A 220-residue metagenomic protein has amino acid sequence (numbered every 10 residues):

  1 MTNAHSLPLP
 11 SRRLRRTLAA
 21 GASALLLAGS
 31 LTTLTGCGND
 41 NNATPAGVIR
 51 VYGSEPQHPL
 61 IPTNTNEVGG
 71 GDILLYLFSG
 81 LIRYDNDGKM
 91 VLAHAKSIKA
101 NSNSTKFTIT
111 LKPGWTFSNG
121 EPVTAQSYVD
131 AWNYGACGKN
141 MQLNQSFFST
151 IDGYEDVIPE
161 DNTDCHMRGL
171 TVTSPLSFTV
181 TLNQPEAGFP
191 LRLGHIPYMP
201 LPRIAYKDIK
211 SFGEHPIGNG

Functional and structural regions predicted by a protein language model:
N3-L25: N-terminal export and membrane-targeting signals
T33-G36: C-terminal motif of bacterial Sec signal peptides marking the signal peptidase cleavage site
G38-D40: Bacterial signal peptide processing site
P45-H58, K106-I109, Y128-A131, S177-V180 (+1 more regions): Short, well-ordered beta-strand elements
Y52-S102, H215-N219: N-terminal lobe/hinge region of extracytoplasmic solute-binding protein
I82, N86, T116, N133-N140 (+3 more regions): Sec-exported extracytoplasmic/periplasmic mature domains
S97-F147, T179: Aromatic- and charge-enriched surface segment that lines or borders ligand/interaction sites
P185-G220: Gly/Pro-rich hinge or "lid" segments in bacterial periplasmic/extracellular proteins
